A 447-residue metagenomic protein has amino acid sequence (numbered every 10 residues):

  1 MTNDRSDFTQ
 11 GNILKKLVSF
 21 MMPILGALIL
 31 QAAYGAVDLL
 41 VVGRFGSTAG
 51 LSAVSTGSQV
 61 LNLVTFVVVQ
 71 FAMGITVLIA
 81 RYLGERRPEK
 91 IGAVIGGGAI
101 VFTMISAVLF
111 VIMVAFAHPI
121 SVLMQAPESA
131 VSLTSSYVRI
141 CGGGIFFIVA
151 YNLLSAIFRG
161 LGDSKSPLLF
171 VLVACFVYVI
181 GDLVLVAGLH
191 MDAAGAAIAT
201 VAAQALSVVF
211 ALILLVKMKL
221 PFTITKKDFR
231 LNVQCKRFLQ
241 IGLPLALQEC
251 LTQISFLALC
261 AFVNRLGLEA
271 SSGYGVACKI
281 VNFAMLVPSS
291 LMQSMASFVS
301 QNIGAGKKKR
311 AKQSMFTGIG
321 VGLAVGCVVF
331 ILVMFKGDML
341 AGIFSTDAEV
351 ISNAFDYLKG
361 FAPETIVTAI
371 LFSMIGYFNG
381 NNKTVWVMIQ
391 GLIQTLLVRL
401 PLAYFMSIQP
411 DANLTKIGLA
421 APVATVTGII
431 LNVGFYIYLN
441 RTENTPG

Functional and structural regions predicted by a protein language model:
M1-M21, I79-G144, G188-L243, V299-E364 (+1 more regions): Short alpha-helical transmembrane segments in multi-pass integral membrane proteins
S19-D38, I140, A174, A203-S207 (+4 more regions): Transmembrane helical elements of multi-pass membrane transporters/channels
L25, I29, A33, V37 (+20 more regions): Generic alpha-helical transmembrane segments of integral inner-membrane proteins, especially permease/transport modules
I29, A33-S52, S121-E128, V184-M191 (+4 more regions): Helix-terminus/linker motif at the lipid-water interface of multi-pass membrane proteins
L51-V111, I148-P167, G273-G337, T368-Q390: Small-residue-rich hydrophobic transmembrane alpha-helices
A72, C141-R159, P167-C175, A196-V209 (+5 more regions): Short runs within selected transmembrane alpha-helices of multi-pass transporters and secretion channels
L154-G162, D182-M191: Membrane-water interface regions at transmembrane-helix termini and the short interhelical loops of multi-pass membrane
